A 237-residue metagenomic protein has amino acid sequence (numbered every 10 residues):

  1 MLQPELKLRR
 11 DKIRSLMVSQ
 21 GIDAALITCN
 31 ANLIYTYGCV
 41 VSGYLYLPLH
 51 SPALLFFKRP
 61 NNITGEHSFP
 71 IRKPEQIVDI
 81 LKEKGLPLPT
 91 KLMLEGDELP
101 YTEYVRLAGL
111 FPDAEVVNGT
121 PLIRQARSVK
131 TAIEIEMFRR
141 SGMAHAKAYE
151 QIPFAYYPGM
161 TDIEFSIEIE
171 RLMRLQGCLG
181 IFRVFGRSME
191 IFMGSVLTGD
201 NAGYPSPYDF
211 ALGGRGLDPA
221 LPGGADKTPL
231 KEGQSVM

Functional and structural regions predicted by a protein language model:
M1-P52, L88, E150, F154: Terminal domain-start leader segments
P4-R10, D79-Y204: Flexible, acidic/His-enriched mid-domain "rim/lid" segments that flank
I27-T28, F56-K58, I71-P74, E95 (+2 more regions): Conserved beta-strand termini and adjacent loop/short-helix elements that scaffold enzyme active sites in alpha/beta
N30-A31, L55-N62, E98-E103: Short, polar loop motifs at secondary-structure junctions
G43, R127, A225-T228: A generic local secondary-structure boundary/capping motif
Y44-H67: Short, compositionally biased "basic patch" segments
P48, L86-L88, S195-M237: Acidic/histidine-enriched ion/cofactor-binding microenvironments in catalytic or ligand-binding pockets
E66-I80: Short acidic-hydrophobic, aromatic-tinged amphipathic segments that line or gate anion-handling sites
